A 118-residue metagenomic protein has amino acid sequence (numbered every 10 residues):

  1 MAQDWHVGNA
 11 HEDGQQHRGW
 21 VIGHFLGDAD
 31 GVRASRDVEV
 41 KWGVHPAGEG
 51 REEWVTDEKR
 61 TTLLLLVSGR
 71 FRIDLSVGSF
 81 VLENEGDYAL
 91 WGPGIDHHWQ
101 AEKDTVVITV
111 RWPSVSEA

Functional and structural regions predicted by a protein language model:
M1-A47, E52-W54: A short, N-terminal "cap"/entry segment at the start of jelly-roll beta-barrel domains of the cupin/DSBH fold
V32-A34, R51-E58, L75, V81-L82 (+1 more regions): Short histidine-centered beta-strand/loop micro-motifs that create catalytic or ligand/metal-coordination sites
G43, Y88-L90, K103-A118: A short hydrophobic beta-strand segment most commonly corresponding to one strand of the jelly-roll/cupin
T56-I73: Short, conserved beta-strand element in jelly-roll/cupin
K59, I95, K103-D104: A generic "binding-loop/recognition-motif" signal
V67, L75-V77, A101, T109-R111: Residue-level recognition of conserved beta-strand positions in structured domain cores
V77-G94: Short acidic-glycine-tyrosine-enriched beta hairpin
